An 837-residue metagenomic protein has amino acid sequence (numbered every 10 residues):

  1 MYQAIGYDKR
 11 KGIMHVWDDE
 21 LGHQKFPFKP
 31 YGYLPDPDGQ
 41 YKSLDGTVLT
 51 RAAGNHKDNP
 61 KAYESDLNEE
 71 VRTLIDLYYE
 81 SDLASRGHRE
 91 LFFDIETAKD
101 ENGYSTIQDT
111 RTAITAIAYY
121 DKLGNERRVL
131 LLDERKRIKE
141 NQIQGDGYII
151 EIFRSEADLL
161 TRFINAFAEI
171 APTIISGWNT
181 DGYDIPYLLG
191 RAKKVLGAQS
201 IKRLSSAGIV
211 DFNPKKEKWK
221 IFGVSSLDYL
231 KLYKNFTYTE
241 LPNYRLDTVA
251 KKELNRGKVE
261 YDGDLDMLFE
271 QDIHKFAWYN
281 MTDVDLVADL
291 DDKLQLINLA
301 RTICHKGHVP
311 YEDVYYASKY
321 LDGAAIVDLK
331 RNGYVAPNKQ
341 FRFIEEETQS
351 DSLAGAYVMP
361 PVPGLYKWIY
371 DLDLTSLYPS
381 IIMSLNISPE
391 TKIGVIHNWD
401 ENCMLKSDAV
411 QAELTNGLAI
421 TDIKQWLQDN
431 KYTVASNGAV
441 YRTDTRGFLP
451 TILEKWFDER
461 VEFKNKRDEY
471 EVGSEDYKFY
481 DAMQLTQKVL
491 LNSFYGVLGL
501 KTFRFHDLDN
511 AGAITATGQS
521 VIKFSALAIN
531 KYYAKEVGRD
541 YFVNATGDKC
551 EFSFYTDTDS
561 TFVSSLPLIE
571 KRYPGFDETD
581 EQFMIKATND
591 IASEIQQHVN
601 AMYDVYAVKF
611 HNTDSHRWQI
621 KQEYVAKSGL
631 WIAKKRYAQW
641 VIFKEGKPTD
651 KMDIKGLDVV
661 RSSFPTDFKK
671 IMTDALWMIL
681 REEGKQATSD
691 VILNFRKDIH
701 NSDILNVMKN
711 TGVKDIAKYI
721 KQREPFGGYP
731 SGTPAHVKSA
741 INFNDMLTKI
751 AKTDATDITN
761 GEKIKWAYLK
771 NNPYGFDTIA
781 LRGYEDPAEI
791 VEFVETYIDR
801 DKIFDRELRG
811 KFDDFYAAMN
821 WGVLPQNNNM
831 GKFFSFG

Functional and structural regions predicted by a protein language model:
M1-A171, T282, L286-H305, Y315-G355 (+7 more regions): DnaQ-like (DEDDh/DEDDy) 3′-5′ exonuclease domain used for proofreading and 3′-end trimming on nucleic acids
E126-L130, K136-Q142, G147-I150, R154 (+4 more regions): Active-site-proximal helix-loop-helix substrate-binding element of RNase H-like nuclease domains
Q144-I150, A168-T173, F269-K275, V358-K367 (+6 more regions): Glycine- and acidic
F163-Y187: Proline-aspartate-enriched helix->loop->beta-strand connector
D266-P389, I393-I396, N402, R467 (+8 more regions): Common nucleic-acid-contacting/processivity interface regions adjacent to the catalytic cores of nucleic-acid enzymes
L453-Y470, Q487: Non-transmembrane amphipathic alpha-helical segments
T561-E594: Catalytic palm subdomain of template-directed nucleic-acid polymerases, centered on the conserved carboxylate motif
A592-G837: C-terminal, non-catalytic extensions of nucleic-acid polymerases
